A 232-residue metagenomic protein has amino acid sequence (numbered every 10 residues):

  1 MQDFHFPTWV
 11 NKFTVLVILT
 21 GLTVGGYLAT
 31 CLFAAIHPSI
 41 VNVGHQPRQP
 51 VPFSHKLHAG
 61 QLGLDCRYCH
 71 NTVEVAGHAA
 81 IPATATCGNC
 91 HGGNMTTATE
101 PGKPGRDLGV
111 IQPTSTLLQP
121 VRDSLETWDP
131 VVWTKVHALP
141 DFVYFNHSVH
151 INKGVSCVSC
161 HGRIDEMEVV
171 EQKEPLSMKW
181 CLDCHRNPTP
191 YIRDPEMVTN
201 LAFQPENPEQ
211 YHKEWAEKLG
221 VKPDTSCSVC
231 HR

Functional and structural regions predicted by a protein language model:
M1-P52, K56-G60, L64, Y68 (+5 more regions): N-terminal export/targeting leaders of redox proteins
G21-L57, V110-W133, V143-N152, N187-F203: A broadly conserved sequence feature marking short terminus-proximal activation segments in nucleic acid-centric
Q49, A83-T86, L139-D141, W180 (+1 more regions): Residues that flank catalytic or metal-binding motifs in active/ligand-binding sites
G63-T72, T84-N94, C157-R163, C181-N187 (+1 more regions): The canonical Cys-X-X-Cys-His
D65-V132: Membrane-embedded segments
K135-H137: Membrane-interface loops
L139-D141, N146-Y191: Soluble extracytoplasmic domains of inner/organellar membrane proteins
E174-M178, L182, N187-N200, P205-R232: Copper-binding active sites and cupredoxin-like electron-transfer domains, recognizing His/Cys-rich ligand loops
